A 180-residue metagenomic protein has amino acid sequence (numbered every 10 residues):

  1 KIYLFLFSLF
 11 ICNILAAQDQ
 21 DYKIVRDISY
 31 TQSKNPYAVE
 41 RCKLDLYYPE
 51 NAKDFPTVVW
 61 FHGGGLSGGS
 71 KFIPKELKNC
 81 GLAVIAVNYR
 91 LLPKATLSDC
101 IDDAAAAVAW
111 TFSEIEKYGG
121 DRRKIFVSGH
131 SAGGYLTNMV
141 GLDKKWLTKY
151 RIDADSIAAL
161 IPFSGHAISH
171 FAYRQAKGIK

Functional and structural regions predicted by a protein language model:
K1-D21: Bacterial Sec-dependent N-terminal signal peptides
A17-K53: N-terminal cap/lid segment of alpha/beta-hydrolase-fold proteins
D54-G63: Short beta-strand element of the alpha/beta-hydrolase
P56, L82, A158: Alpha/beta-hydrolase fold active-site loops
G64, N88-A95, H166: Short beta-to-alpha linker loops that shape the active-site pocket of alpha/beta-hydrolase fold enzymes
S70-V87: Short amphipathic alpha-helix adjacent to the substrate-entry channel of hydrolases
A95-E116, M139: Alpha/beta-hydrolase active-site loop
F112-G178: Primarily recognizes the serine-hydrolase "nucleophile elbow" in alpha/beta-hydrolase and SGNH/GDSL folds
